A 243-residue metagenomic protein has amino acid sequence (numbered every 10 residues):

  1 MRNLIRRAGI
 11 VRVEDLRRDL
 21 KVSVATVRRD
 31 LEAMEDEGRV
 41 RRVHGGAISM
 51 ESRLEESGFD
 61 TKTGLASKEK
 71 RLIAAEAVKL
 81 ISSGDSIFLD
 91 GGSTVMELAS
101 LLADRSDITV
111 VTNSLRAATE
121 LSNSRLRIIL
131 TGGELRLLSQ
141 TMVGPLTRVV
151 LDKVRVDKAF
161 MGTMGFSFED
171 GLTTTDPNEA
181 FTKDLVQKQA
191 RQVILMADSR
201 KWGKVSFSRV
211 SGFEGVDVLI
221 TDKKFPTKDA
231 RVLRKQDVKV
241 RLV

Functional and structural regions predicted by a protein language model:
N3-D15, K21-A25, E35-D36, E69 (+1 more regions): Conserved phosphate- and dinucleotide-binding cores of soluble alpha/beta proteins, encompassing both enzyme active
N3-G91, A99-D107, L121-L126: HTH-adjacent hinge/linker in prokaryotic transcriptional regulators
M50-S52, G92, T131, T163-M164: Generic beta-structure capping elements
L89-D90, T112, T221: Short beta-strand scaffold positions
V95: Glycine-rich phosphate-binding loops at beta-strand->alpha-helix junctions
